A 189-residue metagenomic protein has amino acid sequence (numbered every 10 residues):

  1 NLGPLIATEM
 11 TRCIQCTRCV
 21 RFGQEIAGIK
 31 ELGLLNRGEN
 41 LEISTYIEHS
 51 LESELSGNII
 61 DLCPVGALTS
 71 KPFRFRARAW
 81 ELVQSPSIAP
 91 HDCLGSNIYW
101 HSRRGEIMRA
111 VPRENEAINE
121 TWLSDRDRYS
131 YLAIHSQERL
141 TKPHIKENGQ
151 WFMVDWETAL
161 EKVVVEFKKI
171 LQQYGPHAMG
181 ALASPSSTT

Functional and structural regions predicted by a protein language model:
N1-T189: N-terminal export/assembly segments and adjacent metallocofactor-ligating motifs of anaerobic energy-metabolism
